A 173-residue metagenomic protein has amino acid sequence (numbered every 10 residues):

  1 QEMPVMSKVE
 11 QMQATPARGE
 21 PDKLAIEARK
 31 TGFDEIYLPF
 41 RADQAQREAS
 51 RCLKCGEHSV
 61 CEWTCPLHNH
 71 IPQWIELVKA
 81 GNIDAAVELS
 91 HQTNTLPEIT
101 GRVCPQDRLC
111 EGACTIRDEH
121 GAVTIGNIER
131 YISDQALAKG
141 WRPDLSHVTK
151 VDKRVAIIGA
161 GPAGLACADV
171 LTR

Functional and structural regions predicted by a protein language model:
E2-R154: Ferredoxin-type iron-sulfur electron-transfer modules and their immediate structural context
K153-R173: N-terminal Rossmann-like FAD-binding beta1-loop-alpha1 element of flavoenzymes
